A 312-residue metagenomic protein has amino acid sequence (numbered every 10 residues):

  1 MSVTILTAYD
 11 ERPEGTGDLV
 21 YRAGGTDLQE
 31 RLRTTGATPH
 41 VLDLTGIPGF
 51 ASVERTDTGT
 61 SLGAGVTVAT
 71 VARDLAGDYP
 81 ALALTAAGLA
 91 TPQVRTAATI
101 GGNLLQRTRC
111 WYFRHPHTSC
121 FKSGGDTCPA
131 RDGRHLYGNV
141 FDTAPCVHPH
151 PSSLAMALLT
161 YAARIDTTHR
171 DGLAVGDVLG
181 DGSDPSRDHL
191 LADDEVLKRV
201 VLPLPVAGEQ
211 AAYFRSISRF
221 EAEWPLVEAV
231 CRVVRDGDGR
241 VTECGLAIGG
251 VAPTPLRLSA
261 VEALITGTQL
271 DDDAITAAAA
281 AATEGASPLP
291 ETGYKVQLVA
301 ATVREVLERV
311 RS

Functional and structural regions predicted by a protein language model:
M1-S312: C-terminal structural segment of proteins
